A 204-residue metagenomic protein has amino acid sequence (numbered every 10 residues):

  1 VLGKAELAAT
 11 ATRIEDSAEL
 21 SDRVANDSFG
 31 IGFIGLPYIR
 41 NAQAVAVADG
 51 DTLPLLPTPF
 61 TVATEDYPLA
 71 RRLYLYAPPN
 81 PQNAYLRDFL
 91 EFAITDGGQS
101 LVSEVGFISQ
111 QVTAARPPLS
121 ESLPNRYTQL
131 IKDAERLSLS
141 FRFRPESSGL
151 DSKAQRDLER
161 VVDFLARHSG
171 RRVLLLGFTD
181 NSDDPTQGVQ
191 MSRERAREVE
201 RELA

Functional and structural regions predicted by a protein language model:
V1-P54: Ligand-binding pocket segment of bilobal, Venus flytrap-like solute-binding proteins
L2-E6, A25-F29, E91-Q99, F107 (+2 more regions): Sec-exported extracytoplasmic/periplasmic mature domains
A8-A11, A77-P79, F143-D151, P185-V189: Second-shell loop/turn segments in exported
D16-L20, Q82-F89, G98-L101, E146 (+3 more regions): Stable alpha-helical elements in mature extracytoplasmic
T52-A63: Short, solvent-exposed loop/beta-turn-alpha elements that line the ligand-binding surface or hinge of extracytoplasmic
R72-Y85: A bilobed periplasmic-binding-protein/Venus flytrap-type ligand-binding module shared by bacterial periplasmic
Q99-S103, S109-R172: Periplasmic peptidoglycan-binding/tethering modules of Gram-negative envelope proteins
F178-A204: Periplasmic OmpA-like peptidoglycan-binding domain that tethers envelope proteins to the cell wall
